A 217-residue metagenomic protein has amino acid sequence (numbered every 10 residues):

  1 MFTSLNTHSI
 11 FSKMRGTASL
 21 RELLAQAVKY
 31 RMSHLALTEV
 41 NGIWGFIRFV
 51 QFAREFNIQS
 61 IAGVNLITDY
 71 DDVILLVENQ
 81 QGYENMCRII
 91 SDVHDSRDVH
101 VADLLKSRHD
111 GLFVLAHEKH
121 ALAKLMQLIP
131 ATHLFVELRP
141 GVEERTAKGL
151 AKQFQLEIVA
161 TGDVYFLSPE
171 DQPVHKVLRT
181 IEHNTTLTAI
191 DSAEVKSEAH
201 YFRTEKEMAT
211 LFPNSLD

Functional and structural regions predicted by a protein language model:
M1-S9, S19, L23-H34, I58-I61 (+2 more regions): Conserved active-site carboxylates
T3, A36, I158-A160: Residue-level marker for buried hydrophobic side chains located in beta-strands that build the well-ordered beta-sheet
G16-L20, G42-F52, G141-K148: Active-site-adjacent beta->alpha loops and helix N-cap segments on the catalytic face of soluble alpha/beta enzymes
V28, R54, P130, K148 (+1 more regions): Anion (oxyanion) recognition and catalysis
L37-V40, A116, V136-L138, T161: Conserved beta-strand positions
N41, I67, Y165: Catalytic metal-binding/acid-base residues of hydrolase active sites
I43-I58, Q172-K176: Glycine-rich loop at the start of a catalytic domain that most often binds anionic cofactors/ligands
E157-E170: Short acidic/histidine-rich active-site segments
